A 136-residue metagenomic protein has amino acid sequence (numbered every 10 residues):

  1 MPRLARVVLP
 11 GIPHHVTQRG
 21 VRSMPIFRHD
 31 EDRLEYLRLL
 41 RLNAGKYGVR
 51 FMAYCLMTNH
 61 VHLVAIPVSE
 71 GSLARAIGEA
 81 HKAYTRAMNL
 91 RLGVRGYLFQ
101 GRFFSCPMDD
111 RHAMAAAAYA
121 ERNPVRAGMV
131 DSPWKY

Functional and structural regions predicted by a protein language model:
M1-Y136: Short catalytic/metal-binding and nucleic-acid-binding patches
